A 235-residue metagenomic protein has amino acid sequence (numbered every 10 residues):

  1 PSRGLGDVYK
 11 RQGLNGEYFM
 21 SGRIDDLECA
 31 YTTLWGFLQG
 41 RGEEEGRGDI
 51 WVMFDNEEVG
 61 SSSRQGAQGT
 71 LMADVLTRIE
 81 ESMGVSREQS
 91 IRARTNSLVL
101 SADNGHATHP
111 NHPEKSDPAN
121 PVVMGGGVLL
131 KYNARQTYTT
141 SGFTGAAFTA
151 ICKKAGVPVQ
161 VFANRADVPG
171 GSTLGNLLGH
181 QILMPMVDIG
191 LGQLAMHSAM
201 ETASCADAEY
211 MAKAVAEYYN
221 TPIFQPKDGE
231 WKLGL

Functional and structural regions predicted by a protein language model:
P1-L5, Y9: Single conserved hydrophobic/aromatic residue that forms the stacking wall/gate of nucleotide- or nucleobase-binding
K10-M20, L129, G192-A195: Glycine/charged-rich beta-loop-alpha catalytic/anionic-binding loops adjacent to active sites
M20-G60, D74, M211-A214: Alpha-helical metal-binding/catalytic segments enriched in His/Glu/Asp
L38-M53, L191-L235: His/Asp/Glu-rich mid-to-C-terminal helical/loop segments that flank catalytic regions of hydrolases
E43-W51, G84-N96, A155-A166, I223-K232: Flexible, glycine/charged-enriched surface loops at secondary-structure junctions
Q68, E80, N111-P118, T137 (+2 more regions): Non-transmembrane, aqueous-exposed alpha-helical and coiled segments at domain scale
G69-L100: A glycine-rich helix N-cap at a beta->alpha junction
G105-S198, P226: Active-site-adjacent substrate-binding region of metalloamidase/peptidase-like peptide-processing proteins
